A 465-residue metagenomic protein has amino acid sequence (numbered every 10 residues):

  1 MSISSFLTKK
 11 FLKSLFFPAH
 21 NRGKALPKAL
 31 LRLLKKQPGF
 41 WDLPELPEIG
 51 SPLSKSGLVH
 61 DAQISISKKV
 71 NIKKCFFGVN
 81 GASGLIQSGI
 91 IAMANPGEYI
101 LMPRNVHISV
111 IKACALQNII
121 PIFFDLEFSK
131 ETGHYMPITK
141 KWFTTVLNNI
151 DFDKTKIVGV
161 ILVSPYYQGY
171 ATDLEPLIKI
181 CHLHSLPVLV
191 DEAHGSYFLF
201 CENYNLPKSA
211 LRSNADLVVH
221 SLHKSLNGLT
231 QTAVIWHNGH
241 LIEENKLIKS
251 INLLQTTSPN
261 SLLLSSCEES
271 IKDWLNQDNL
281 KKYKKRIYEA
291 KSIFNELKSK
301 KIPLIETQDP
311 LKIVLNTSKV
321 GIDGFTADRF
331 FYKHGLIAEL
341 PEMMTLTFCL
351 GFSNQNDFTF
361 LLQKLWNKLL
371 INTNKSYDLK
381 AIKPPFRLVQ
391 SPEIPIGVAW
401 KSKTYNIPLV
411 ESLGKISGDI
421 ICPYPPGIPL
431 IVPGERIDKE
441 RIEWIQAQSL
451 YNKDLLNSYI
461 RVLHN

Functional and structural regions predicted by a protein language model:
M1-G57, L186: N-terminal "arm"/small-domain region of PLP-dependent enzymes with the aminotransferase-like
G39-G84: Conserved N-terminal alpha-helix of the aminotransferase class I/II PLP-enzyme fold
K74-Y99, A113: Conserved beta-loop-alpha segment that forms the PLP phosphate-binding cup at the N-terminus of a helix
M102-P121: Substrate-binding/gating loop at the entrance of the active-site cleft, primarily in PLP-dependent aminotransferase-like
T132-Y197: Active-site phosphate-binding strand-loop segment of PLP-dependent enzymes
S209-K249, Q255-S266: Active-site PLP attachment segment
K246-I313, E342-T345: Structural motif of enzymes handling amino- and sulfur-group chemistry
N295-E440, W444-K453: Conserved C-terminal alpha-helix-loop-beta "cap" of PLP-dependent enzymes that closes/shapes the active-site mouth
